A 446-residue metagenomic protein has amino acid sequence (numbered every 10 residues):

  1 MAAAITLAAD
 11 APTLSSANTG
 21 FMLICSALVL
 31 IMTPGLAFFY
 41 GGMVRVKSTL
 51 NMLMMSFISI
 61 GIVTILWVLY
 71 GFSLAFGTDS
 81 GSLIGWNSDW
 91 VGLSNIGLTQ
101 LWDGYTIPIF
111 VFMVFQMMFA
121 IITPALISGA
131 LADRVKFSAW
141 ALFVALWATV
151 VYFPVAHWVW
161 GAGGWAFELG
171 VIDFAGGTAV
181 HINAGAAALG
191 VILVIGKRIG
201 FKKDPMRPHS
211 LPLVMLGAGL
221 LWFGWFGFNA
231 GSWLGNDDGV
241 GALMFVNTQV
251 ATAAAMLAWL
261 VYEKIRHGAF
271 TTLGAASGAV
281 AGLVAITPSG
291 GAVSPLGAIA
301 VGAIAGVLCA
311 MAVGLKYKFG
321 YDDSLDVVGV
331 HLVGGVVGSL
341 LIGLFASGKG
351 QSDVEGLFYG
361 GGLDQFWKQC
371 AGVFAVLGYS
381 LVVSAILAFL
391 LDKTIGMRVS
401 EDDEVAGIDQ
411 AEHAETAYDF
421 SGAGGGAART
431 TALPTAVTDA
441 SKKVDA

Functional and structural regions predicted by a protein language model:
A4-A446: Glycine- and aromatic-enriched membrane alpha-helices
